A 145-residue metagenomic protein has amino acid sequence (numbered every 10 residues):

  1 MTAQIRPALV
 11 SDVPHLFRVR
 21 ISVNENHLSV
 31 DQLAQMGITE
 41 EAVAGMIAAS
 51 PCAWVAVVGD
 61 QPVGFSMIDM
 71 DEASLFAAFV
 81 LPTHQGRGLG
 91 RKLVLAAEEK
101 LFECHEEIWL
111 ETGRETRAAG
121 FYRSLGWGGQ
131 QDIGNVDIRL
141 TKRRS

Functional and structural regions predicted by a protein language model:
Q4-R18: A short beta-loop-alpha structural element at the N-terminal edge of CoA-dependent acyl/N-acetyltransferase catalytic
F17-V43: Conserved GNAT-fold acetyl-CoA-binding loop/helix
A44-V55, S74: A short helix-loop-beta-strand connector motif used in the catalytic cores of GNAT acetyltransferases and, in some
V55, Q61-D69, S74-F79: Conserved beta-strand in the GNAT
L81-Q85, G113: Residue-level recognition of the GNAT/N-acetyltransferase active site
G86-E99, S124: Conserved acetyl-CoA-binding loop-helix of GNAT-fold acetyltransferases
R91, R114-D132: Conserved active-site alpha-helix within GNAT-family acetyltransferase domains
L101-G113: Conserved GNAT acetyl-CoA-binding A-motif
